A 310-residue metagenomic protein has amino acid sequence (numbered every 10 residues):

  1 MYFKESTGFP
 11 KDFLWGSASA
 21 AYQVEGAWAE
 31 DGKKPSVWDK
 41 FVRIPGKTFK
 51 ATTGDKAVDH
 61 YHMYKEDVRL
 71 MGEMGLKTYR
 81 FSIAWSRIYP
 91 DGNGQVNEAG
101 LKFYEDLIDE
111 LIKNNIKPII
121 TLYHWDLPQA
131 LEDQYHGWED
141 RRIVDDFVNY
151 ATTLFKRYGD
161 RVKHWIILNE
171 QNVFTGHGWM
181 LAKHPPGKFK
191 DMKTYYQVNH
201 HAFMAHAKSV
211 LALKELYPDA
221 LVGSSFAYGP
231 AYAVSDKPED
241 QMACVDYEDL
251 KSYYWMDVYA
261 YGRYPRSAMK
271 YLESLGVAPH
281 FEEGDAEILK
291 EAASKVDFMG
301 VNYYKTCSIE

Functional and structural regions predicted by a protein language model:
Y2-T48, G72, D91-N93, L101-E310: Active-site region of glycoside hydrolase catalytic domains
D12-L14, Y61, T78: A common structural microfeature
F49-M63, E139-R141: Active-site mouth loops of central-metabolism enzymes
D55-K56, Q95-V96, V198: A generic structural signal for short
H60-D67, P90, G100: Internal amphipathic alpha-helical repeat/solenoid segments
M63-A84, K117, S294, F298-M299: Catalytic domains of carbohydrate-active enzymes, especially glycoside hydrolases
I83-V96: Glycine-rich, proline-tolerant flexible connector loops at the mouths of alpha/beta enzymes
